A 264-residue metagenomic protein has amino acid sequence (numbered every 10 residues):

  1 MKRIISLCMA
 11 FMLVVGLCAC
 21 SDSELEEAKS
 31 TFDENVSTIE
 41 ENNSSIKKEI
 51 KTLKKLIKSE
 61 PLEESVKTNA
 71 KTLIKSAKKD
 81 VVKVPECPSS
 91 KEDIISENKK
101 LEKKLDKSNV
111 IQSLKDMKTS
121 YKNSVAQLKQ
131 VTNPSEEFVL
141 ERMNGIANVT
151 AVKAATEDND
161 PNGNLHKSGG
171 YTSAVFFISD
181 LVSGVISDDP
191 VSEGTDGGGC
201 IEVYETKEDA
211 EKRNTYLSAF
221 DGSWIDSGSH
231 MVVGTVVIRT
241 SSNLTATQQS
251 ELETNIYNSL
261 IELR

Functional and structural regions predicted by a protein language model:
K2-I4, C20-T132: Amphipathic alpha-helical assembly segments used for oligomerization, scaffolding, or translocation
I5-M12: Sec-dependent signal peptide hydrophobic core
V15-A19: C-terminal motif of bacterial Sec signal peptides marking the signal peptidase cleavage site
D33-V36, E40-N43, K47-I50, K71-I74 (+4 more regions): Extracytoplasmic/secreted envelope proteins and their assembly/folding machinery, especially bacterial periplasmic
K118-S179, S250-R264: N-terminal "mature-domain start" segment
V125-Q130, G198-V203, V237-T245: Second-shell loop/turn segments in exported
N144-S223: Short, solvent-exposed recognition patches
S192, T215-R264: A short, solvent-exposed beta-edge/loop patch
